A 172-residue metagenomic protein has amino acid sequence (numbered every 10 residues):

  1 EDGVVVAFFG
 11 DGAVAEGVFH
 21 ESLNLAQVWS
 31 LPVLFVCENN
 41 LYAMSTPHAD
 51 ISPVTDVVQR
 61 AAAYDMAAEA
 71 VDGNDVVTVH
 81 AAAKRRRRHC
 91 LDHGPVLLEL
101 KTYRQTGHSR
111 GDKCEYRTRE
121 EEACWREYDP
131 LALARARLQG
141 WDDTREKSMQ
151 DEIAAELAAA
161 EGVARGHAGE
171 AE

Functional and structural regions predicted by a protein language model:
E1-A160, G166: Glycine-rich ThDP/TPP pyrophosphate-binding loop and its adjacent helix/strand module within ThDP-dependent enzymes
G162, E170-E172: Flexible, glycine-rich loop/tail regions that form catalytic "lids" or insertion modules at the edges of active sites
